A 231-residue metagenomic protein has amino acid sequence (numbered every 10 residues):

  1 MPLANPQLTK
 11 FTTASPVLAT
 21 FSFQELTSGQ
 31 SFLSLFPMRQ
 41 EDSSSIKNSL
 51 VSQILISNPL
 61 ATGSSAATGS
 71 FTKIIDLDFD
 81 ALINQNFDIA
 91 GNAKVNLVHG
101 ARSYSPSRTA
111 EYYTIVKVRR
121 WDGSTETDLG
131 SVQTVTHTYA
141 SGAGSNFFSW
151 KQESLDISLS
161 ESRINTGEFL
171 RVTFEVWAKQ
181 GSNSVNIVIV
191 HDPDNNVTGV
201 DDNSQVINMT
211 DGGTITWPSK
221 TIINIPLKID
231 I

Functional and structural regions predicted by a protein language model:
M1-N92, N96-R108, S162, F169-I231: Proprotein-processing/basic-patch segments
T109-N183: Aromatic- and Gly/Pro-enriched, solvent-exposed loop/edge beta-strand patches characteristic of beta-rich domains
